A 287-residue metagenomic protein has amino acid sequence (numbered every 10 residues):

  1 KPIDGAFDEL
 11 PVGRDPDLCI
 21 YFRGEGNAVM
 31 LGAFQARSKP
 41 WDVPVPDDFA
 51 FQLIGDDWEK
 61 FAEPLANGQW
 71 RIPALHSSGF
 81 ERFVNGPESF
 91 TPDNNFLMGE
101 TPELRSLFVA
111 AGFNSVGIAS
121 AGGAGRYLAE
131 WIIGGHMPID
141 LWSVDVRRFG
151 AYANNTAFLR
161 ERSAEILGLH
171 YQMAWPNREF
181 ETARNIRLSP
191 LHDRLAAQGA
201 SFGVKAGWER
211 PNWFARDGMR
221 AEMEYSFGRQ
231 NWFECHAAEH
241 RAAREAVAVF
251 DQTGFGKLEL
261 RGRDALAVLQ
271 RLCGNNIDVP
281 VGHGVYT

Functional and structural regions predicted by a protein language model:
K1-F7, E63, G256: Central beta-strand plus flanking loop segment that forms part of the substrate or channel wall within the catalytic
P2-R37: Conserved FAD-binding catalytic core of PHBH/FMO-like flavoproteins
I3, N27, A36-R37, E103 (+5 more regions): Short, glycine-/Ser/Thr-/acidic-enriched flexible segments
D8, D15-D17, F83-V84, D93 (+4 more regions): Short beta-strand-initiation
D17, G26, D47-L188: C-terminal catalytic lobe of FAD-dependent flavoproteins
G24, L31-Q35, R82, G99-E100 (+3 more regions): Pocket-edge structural micro-motifs
G32, R37-D56: Glycine-rich phosphate/pyrophosphate-binding loop and adjacent beta-alpha nucleotide/cofactor-binding cores
I139-D140, V144-T287: Glycine/proline-enriched, intrinsically flexible loops and inter-domain linkers
